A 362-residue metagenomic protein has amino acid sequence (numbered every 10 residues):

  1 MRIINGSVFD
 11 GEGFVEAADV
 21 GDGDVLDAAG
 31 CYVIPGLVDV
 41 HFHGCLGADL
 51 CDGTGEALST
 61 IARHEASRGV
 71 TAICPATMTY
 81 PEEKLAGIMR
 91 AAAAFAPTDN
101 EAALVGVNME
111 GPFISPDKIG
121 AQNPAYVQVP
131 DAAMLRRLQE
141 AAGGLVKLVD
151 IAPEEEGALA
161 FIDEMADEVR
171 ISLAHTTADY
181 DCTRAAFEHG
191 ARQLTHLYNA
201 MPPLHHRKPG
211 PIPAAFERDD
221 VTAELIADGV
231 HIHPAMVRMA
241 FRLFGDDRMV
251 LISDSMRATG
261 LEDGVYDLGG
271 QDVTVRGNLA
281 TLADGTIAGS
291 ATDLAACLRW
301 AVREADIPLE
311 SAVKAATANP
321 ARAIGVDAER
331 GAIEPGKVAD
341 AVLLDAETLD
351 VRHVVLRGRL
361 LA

Functional and structural regions predicted by a protein language model:
M1-N5, G21-S59, R63: Replace "His-x-His-based motif
M1-V25, T348, V355, R359: N-terminal metal-binding scaffold of metallo-dependent hydrolase/deaminase domains
G6, R322, A332-A362: C-terminal cap of metal-dependent C-N hydrolases
G30, H41, E65, M109 (+6 more regions): Conserved, mostly hydrophobic/aromatic
H43, S59-I88, A102-S115, A142-E156 (+4 more regions): Divalent metal-dependent hydrolysis catalytic cores, especially in the metallo-beta-lactamase
R63-C74, S115-G143, A185-L197, M201 (+2 more regions): Active-site gating loops and adjacent loop-to-helix segments of metal-dependent hydrolytic enzymes
R136, E140-L261, L361: Active-site core of metal-dependent hydrolases
P213-A223, G229, F241-S253, A258-L344: His/Asp/Glu-enriched, well-ordered alpha-helical/loop segment that forms or immediately abuts the divalent-metal
